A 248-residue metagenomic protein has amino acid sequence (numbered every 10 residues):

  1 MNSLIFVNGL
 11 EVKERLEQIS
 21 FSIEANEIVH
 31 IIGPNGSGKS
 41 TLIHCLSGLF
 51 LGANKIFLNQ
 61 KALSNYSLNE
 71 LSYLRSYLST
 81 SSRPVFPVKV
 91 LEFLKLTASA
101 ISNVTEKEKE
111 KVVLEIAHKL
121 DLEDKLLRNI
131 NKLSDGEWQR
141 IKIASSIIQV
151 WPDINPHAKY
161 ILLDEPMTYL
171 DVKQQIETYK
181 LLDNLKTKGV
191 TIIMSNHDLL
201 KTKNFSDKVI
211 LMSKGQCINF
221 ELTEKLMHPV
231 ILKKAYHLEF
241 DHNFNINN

Functional and structural regions predicted by a protein language model:
I32-P34: The feature captures the beta-strand-to-loop junction immediately N-terminal to the Walker
S47: Helix-to-loop junction immediately C-terminal to a conserved catalytic motif
N54-L63: Conserved ABC transporter NBD signature motif
E108-K125: Conserved ABC ATPase "signature" region
N196-H197: H-loop/switch region of ABC-family ATPase nucleotide-binding domains
T202-N204: A short, surface-exposed alpha-helical micro-motif characterized by mixed small hydrophobic and charged/polar residues
V209-L222: H-loop (His-switch) and adjacent beta-strand-loop-beta switch element of ABC-type ATPase nucleotide-binding domains
K233-N248: ABC ATPase nucleotide-binding domains
